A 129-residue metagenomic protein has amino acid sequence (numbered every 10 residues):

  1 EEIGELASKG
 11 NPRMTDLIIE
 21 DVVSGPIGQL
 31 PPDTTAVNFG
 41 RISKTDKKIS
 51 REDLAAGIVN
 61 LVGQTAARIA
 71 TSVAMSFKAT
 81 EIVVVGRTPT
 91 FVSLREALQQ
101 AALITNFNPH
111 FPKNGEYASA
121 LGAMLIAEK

Functional and structural regions predicted by a protein language model:
E1, H110-K129: Glycine-rich phosphate-binding/hydrolytic loop that grips phosphoryl groups
E2-T45: Conserved ATP-utilizing enzyme core subdomain
P31-E81, E116: Adenine-nucleotide phosphate-binding core of ATP-dependent small-molecule kinases
T34-D46, V92-T105: Acidic-glycine-rich active-site phosphate/pyrophosphate-binding loop
I49-D53, A102-H110: Glycine/charged-rich beta-loop-alpha catalytic/anionic-binding loops adjacent to active sites
A55, V59, R87, P109-P112: Glycine- and other small-residue-rich loops at beta-strand/loop junctions that grip anionic moieties
S72-A101, G115-E116: Glycine-rich phosphate-binding loops at beta-strand->alpha-helix junctions
